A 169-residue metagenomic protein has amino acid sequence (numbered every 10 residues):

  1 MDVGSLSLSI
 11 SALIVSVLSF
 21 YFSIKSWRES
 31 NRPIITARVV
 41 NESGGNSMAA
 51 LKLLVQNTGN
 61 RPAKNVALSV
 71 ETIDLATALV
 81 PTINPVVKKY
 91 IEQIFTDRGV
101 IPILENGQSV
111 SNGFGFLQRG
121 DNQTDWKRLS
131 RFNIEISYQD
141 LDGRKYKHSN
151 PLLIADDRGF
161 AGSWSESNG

Functional and structural regions predicted by a protein language model:
M1-K64, E71-T77, E166: Membrane-proximal alpha-helical anchors
K64-V66, F132: Short beta-strand/loop motifs in extracellular/secreted proteins, especially within beta-sandwich accessory domains
E71-G169: An amphipathic alpha-helical interaction surface
